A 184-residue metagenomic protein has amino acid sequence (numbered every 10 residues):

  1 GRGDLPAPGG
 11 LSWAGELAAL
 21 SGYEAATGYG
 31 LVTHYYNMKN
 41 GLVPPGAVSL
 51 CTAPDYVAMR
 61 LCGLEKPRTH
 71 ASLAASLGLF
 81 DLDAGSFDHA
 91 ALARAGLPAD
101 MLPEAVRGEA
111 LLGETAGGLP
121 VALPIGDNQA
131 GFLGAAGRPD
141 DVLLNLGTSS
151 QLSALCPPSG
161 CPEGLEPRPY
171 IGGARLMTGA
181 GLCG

Functional and structural regions predicted by a protein language model:
G1-G184: Glycine-rich phosphate-binding/catalytic subdomain of phosphoryl-transfer and nucleotide/sugar-phosphate-processing
